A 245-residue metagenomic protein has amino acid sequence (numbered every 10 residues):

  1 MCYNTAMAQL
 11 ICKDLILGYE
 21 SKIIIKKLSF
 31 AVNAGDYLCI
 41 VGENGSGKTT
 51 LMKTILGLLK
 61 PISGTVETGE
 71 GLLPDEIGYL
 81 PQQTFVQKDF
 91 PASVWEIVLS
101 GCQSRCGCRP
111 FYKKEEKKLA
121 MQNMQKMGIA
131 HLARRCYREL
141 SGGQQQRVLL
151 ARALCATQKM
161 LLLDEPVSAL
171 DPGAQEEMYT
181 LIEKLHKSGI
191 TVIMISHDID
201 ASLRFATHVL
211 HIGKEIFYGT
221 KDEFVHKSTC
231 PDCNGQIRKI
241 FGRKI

Functional and structural regions predicted by a protein language model:
G64-I77: Conserved ABC transporter NBD signature motif
K114-L132: Conserved ABC ATPase "signature" region
C136-L140, Q144: Conserved ABC ATPase signature
L161-D164: Catalytic Walker B motif of ABC-type/P-loop ATPase nucleotide-binding domains
P172-A174: Helix N-cap at the start of a conserved alpha-helix in ABC-type nucleotide-binding domains
S196-H197: H-loop/switch region of ABC-family ATPase nucleotide-binding domains
V209-D222: H-loop (His-switch) and adjacent beta-strand-loop-beta switch element of ABC-type ATPase nucleotide-binding domains
